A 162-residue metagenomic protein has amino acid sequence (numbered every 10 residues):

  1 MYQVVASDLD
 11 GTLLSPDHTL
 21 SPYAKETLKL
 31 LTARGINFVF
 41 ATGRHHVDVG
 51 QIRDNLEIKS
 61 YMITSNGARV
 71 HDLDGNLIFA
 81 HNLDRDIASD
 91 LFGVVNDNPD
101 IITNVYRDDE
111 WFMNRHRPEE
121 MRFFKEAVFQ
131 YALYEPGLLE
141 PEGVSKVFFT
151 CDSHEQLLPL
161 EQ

Functional and structural regions predicted by a protein language model:
M1-Y2, A33: Short, Lys/Arg-enriched, disordered terminal segments
Y2-D17: Asp-based phosphoryl-transfer active-site loop
V5, Y61-M62, V147: Generic beta-strand hydrophobic packing signal
D8, S65, T150: Conserved residues at the C-terminal ends of beta-strands
L14, G50, E161: A short local structural element in Rossmann-fold oxidoreductases
D17, P22-E120: Active-site phosphate-binding/coordination module
I101-I102, Y106-Q162: Conserved acidic, metal-coordinating active-site core of Asp-based, Mg2+-dependent phosphoryl-transfer enzymes
